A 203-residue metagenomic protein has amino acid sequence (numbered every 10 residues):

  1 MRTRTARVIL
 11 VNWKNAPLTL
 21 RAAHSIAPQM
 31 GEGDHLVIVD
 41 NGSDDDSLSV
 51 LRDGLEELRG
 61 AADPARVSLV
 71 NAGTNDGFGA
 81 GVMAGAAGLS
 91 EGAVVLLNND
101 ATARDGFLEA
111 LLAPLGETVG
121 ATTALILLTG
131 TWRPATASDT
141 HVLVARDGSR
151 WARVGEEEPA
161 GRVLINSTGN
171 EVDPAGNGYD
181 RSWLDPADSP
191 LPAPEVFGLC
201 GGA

Functional and structural regions predicted by a protein language model:
T5-R7, H35: Cell-envelope/extracellular polymer assembly enzymes that use nucleotide-activated donors
A23-H24, L48, M83, E91 (+1 more regions): Short alpha-helix within the catalytic core of nucleotide-sugar-dependent glycosyltransferases
S25-G33: Short, acidic, metal-binding catalytic loop of nucleotide-sugar glycosyltransferases
D40-S49, T74: A conserved acidic beta->alpha catalytic loop
N71-L89: Glycine-rich, basic loop-to-helix element that forms the pyrophosphate-binding segment of sugar-nucleotide handling
V94: Short aromatic/hydrophobic "clamp" motif used to bind/position activated sugar donors
D105-N166, N170-V172, N177: Conserved donor NDP-sugar-binding/catalytic core segment of glycosyltransferases
L164-G178, D185-A203: A recurrent flexible, glycine/aromatic-enriched loop bordering the glycosyltransferase active site that acts as
